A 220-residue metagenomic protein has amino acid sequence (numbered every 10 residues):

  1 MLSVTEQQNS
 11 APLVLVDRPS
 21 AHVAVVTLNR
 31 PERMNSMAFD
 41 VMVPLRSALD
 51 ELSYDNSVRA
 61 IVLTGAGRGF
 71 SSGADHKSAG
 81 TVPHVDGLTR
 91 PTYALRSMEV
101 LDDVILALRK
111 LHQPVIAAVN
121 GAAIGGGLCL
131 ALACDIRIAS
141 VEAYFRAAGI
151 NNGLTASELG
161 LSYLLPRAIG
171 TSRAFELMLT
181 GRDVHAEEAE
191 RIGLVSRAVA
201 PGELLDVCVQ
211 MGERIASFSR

Functional and structural regions predicted by a protein language model:
M1-A66, L106: Conserved CoA-thioester-binding segment of acyl-CoA-metabolizing enzymes
L13, G65-V104, N152-L154: Glycine- (often His-adjacent) and acidic-residue-rich active-site loop that binds/positions the CoA thioester
V26, L63, D75, L130-A131 (+2 more regions): Hydrophobic/aromatic residues within transmembrane alpha-helices of multi-pass small-molecule transporters
M37, A118-V119: Structural motif
V104-K110, A118, I124-M178, V207: CoA-thioester-processing core
I136, E176, T180-R182, E188 (+3 more regions): Well-ordered beta-strand positions
I138-A143, V195-R220: C-terminal long alpha-helix characteristic of the crotonase
